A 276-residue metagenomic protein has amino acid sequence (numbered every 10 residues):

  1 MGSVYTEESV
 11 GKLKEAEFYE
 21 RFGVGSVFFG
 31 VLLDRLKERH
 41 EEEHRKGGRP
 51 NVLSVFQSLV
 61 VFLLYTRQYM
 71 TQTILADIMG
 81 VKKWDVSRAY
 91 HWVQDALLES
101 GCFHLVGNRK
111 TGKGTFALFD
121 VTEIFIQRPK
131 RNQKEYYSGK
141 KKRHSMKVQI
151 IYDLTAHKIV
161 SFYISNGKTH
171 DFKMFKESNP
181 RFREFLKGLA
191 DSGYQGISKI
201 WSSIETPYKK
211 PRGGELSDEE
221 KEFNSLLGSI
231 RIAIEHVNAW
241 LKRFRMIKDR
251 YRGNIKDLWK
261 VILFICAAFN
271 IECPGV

Functional and structural regions predicted by a protein language model:
M1-G47, G196: Charged, often Cys/His-bearing segments associated with DNA-binding zinc-finger transcription factors
R21-G23, P50-L53, L64: Short secondary-structure boundary/capping segments within folded domains
G25, S54, L216-E219: Ser/Thr-centered flexible coil motifs
G30, L59, W259-I262: Non-catalytic, well-ordered alpha-helical scaffold segments
H44-N51, Y251-I255: Short, surface-exposed loop/turn segments at secondary-structure junctions
G47, F56-S58, E222-F223: A short, structure-level motif marking secondary-structure boundaries and short turns
S54-Q68: Short, amphipathic alpha-helical "recognition" segments used to contact nucleic acids or chromatin
Y65, Y69-V276: Short, well-ordered secondary-structure "scaffold" segments embedded in the functional core of diverse domains
